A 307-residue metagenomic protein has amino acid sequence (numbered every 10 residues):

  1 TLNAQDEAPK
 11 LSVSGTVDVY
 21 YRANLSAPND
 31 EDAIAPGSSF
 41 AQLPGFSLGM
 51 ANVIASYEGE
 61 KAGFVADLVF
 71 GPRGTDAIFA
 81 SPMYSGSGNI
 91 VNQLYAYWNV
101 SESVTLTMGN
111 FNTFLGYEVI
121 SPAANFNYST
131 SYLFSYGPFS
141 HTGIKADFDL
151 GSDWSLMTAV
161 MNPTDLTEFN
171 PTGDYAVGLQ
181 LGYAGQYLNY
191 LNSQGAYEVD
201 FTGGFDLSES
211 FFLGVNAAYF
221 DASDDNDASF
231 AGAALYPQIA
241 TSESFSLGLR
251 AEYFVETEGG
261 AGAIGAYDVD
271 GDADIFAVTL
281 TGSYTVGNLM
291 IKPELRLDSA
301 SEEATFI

Functional and structural regions predicted by a protein language model:
L2-D6: Sec/Tat signal peptide C-region and signal peptidase I cleavage site
E7-P9, E58-K61, P72, E102-S103 (+6 more regions): Short coil turns and loop connectors of transmembrane beta-barrels in diderm outer membranes and organellar homologs
L11-V19, F64-A66, L106, L156-T158 (+4 more regions): Transmembrane beta-strands of outer-membrane beta-barrel proteins
G15, V19, P44, L48 (+9 more regions): Residues on the lipid-exposed face of transmembrane beta-strands in outer-membrane beta-barrel proteins
T16-R22, A51, S56-E60, V65-G71 (+2 more regions): Acidic/polar N-terminal loop/beta-strand segments that form early-domain functional surfaces
Y20-G45, G74-Q93, S101-G182, Y187-N192 (+1 more regions): Surface-exposed coil loops of outer-membrane beta-barrel proteins
G37-F40, G74-A77, P82-S87, A184-Y190 (+1 more regions): Outer-membrane beta-barrel pore domains
N52-R73, D149-G151, T202, D206-N216: Surface-exposed extracellular loop regions of Gram-negative outer-membrane beta-barrel proteins
